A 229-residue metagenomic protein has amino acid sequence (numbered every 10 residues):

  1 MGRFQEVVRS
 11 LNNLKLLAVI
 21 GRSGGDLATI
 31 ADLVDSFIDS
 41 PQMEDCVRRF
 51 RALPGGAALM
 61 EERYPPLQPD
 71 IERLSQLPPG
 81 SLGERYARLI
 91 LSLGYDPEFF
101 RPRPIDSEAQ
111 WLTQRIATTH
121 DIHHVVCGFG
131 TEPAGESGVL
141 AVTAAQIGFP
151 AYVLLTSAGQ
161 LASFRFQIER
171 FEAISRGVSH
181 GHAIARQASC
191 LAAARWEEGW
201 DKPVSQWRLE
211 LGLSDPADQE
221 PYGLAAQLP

Functional and structural regions predicted by a protein language model:
G2-M43: Leu/Val/Ala/Ile-rich N-terminal alpha-helices, chiefly Sec-type signal peptides and the beginnings
A28-S36, M43-S205: Core of folded catalytic or high-affinity ligand/protein-binding domains in predominantly eukaryotic proteins
L191-P229: Acidic, carboxylate-rich catalytic segments that either coordinate divalent cations
